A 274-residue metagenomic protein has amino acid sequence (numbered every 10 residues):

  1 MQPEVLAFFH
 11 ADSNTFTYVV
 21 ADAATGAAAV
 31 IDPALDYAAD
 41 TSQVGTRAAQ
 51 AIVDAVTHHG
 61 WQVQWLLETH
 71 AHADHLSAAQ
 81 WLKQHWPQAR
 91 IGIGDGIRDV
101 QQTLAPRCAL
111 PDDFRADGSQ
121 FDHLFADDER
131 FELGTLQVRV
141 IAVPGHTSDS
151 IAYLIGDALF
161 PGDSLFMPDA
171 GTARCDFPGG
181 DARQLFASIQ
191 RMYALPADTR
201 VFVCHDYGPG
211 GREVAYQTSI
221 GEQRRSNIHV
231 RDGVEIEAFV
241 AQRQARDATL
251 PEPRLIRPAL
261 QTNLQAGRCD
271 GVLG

Functional and structural regions predicted by a protein language model:
Q2-E4, A109, G180, F186-R200 (+1 more regions): Accessory terminal helices/loops
Q2-H59, A152-P161, P168: Conserved beta-strand hairpin/beta-sheet module of binuclear metal-dependent hydrolase folds, prominently
E4-F8, V19, D127-I155: Core dinuclear metal-dependent hydrolase active-site scaffold
S13, Y37-A38, A71-L76, R98-Q101 (+3 more regions): Active-site environment of divalent metal-dependent phosphoester hydrolases
V20, D32, H70, L82 (+6 more regions): Divalent metal-coordination and catalytic microenvironments
I31, Q62-H72, G92-G94, V143-G145 (+2 more regions): Active-site neighborhood of phospho(di)ester-bond hydrolases with catalytic His/Asp-centered motifs
L35-G134, R225-S226: Active-site HxH/HxHxD metal-binding segment of metal-dependent hydrolases
A152-V201: A contiguous binding-surface segment within folded domains or other stable secondary-structure elements
